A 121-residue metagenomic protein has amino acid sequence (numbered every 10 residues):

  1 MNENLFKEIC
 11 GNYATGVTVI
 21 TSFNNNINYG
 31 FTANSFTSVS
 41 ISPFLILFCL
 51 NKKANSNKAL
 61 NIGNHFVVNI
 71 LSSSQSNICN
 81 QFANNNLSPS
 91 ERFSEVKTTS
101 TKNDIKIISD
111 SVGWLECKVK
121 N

Functional and structural regions predicted by a protein language model:
M1-N121: Active-site-proximal mixed secondary-structure blocks
